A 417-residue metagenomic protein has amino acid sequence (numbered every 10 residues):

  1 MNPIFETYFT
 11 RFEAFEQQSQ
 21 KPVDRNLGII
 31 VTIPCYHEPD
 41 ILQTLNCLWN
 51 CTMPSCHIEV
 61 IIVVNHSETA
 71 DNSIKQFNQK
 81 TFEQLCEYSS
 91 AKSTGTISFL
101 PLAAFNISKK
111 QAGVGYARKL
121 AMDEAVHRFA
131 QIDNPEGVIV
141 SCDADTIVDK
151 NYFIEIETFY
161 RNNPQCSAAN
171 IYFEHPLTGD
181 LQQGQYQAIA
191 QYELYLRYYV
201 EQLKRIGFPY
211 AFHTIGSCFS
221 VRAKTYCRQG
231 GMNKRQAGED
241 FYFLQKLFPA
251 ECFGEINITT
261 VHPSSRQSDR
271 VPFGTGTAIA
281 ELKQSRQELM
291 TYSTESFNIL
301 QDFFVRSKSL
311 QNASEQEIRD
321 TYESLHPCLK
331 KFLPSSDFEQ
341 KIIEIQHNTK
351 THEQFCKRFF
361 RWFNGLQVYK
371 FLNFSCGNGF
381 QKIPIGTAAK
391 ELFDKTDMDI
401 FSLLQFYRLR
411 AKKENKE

Functional and structural regions predicted by a protein language model:
M1, A280-E417: Terminal low-complexity segments of carbohydrate-biosynthetic enzymes
R25, N46-E59, H66-A70, F77 (+1 more regions): Short, acidic, metal-binding catalytic loop of nucleotide-sugar glycosyltransferases
D71-E136: Active-site-proximal specificity loops/subdomain of glycosyltransferases
D123, D133-G137, S141-F159: Acidic donor-binding/catalytic loop of UDP-sugar-dependent glycosyltransferases, especially processive GT2
K150-I189: Conserved donor NDP-sugar-binding/catalytic core segment of glycosyltransferases
V200-S220: A recurrent flexible, glycine/aromatic-enriched loop bordering the glycosyltransferase active site that acts as
R235, L247-H262: Catalytic donor-sugar/metal-binding loop of nucleotide-sugar-dependent glycosyltransferases
R235-Y242: Acidic donor-binding loop at a coil-to-helix junction in glycosyltransferase catalytic cores that engages
